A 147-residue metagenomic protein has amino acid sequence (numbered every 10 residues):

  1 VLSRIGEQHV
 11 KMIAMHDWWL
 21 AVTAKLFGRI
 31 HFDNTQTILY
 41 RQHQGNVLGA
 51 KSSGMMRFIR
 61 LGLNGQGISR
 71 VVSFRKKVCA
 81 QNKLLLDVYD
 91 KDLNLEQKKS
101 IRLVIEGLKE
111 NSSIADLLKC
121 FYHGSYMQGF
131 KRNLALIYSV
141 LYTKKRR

Functional and structural regions predicted by a protein language model:
V1-S52: Conserved nucleotide-sugar donor-binding catalytic segment
L2-G6, M56-R60, R75-D87, R102-E106 (+2 more regions): Generic detector of well-ordered alpha-helical segments enriched in charged/polar residues, highlighting helical
A14-V22, V72-A80, Y89-A115: Short flexible/disordered coil segments
L20, H43, I59, L63 (+3 more regions): A sequence-level detector of short, solvent-exposed, charge-rich linear segments
L26-Q36, A50-M55, E110-F121, A135: Short, charged low-complexity intrinsically disordered segments located at boundaries of structured domains
Y40-Q44, G49-D92: Catalytic core of nucleotide-sugar-dependent glycosyltransferases
L93-R147: Membrane-interface aromatic/basic loop that binds lipid-linked glycans or pyrophosphate carriers, typified by
